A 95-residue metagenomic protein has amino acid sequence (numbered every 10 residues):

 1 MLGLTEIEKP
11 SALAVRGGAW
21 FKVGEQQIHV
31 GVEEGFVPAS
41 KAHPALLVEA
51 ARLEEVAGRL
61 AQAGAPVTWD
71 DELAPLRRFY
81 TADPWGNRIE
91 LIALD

Functional and structural regions predicted by a protein language model:
M1-Q27: Core segments of cupin and vicinal oxygen chelate
S11-A14, F36, D71-A74: A short beta-turn/loop motif at secondary-structure boundaries
A19-K22, G35-R59, F79-A82: Vicinal oxygen chelate
V23-G31, A57, G64: Short N-terminal helix-initiation segments at or just after the protein's N-terminus
G58, Q62-D95: Vicinal oxygen chelate
